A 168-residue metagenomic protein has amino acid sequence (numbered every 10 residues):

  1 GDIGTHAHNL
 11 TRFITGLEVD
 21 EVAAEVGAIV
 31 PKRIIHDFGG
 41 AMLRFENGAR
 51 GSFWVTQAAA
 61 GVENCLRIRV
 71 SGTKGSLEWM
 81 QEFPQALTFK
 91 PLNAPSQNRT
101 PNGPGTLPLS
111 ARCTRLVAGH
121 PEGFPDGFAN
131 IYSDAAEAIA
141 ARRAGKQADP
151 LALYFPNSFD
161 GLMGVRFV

Functional and structural regions predicted by a protein language model:
G1-R50, W54-E63, F159-L162: Rossmann-like dinucleotide-binding domain that binds NAD(P)(H)
F13, E21, G40, F45 (+2 more regions): C-terminal glycine/acidic-rich active-site capping loop/insertion
G164-F167: Alpha-helical scaffold segments in carbohydrate-active enzymes
